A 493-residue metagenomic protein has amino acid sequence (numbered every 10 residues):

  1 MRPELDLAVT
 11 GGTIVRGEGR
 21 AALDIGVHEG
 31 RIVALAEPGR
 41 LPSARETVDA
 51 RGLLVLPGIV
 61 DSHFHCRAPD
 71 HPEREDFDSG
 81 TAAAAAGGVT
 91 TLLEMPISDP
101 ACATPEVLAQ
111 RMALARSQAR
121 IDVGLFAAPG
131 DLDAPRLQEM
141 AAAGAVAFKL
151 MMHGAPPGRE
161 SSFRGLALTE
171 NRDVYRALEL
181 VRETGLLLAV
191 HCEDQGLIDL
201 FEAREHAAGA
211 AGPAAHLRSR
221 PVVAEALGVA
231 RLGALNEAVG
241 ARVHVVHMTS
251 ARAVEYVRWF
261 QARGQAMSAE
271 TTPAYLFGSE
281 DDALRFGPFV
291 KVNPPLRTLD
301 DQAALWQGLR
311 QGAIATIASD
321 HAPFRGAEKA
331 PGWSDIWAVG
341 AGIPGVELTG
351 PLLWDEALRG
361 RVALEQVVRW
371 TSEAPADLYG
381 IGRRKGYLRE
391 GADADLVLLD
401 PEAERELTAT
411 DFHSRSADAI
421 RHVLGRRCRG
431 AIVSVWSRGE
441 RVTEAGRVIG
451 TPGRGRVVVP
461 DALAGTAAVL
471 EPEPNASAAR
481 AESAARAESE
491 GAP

Functional and structural regions predicted by a protein language model:
M1-P57: Histidine-rich, glycine-flanked metal-binding segment
G12, G30, G52, H63 (+14 more regions): Divalent metal-coordination and catalytic microenvironments
A50-Q118: Metal-associated gating/positioning segment near the N- to mid-region
L93-E94, G124-A127, R242-H247: Short catalytic-loop micro-motif centered on adjacent basic/acidic residues
A113-P129: A glycine-rich helix N-cap at a beta->alpha junction
P135-I317: Histidine/acidic residue-rich metal-binding segments in metalloenzymes
A214-G240, F289, Q311, A315-I317 (+1 more regions): His/Asp/Glu-enriched, well-ordered alpha-helical/loop segment that forms or immediately abuts the divalent-metal
P331-D335, A341, E390-V458: C-terminal cap of metal-dependent C-N hydrolases
